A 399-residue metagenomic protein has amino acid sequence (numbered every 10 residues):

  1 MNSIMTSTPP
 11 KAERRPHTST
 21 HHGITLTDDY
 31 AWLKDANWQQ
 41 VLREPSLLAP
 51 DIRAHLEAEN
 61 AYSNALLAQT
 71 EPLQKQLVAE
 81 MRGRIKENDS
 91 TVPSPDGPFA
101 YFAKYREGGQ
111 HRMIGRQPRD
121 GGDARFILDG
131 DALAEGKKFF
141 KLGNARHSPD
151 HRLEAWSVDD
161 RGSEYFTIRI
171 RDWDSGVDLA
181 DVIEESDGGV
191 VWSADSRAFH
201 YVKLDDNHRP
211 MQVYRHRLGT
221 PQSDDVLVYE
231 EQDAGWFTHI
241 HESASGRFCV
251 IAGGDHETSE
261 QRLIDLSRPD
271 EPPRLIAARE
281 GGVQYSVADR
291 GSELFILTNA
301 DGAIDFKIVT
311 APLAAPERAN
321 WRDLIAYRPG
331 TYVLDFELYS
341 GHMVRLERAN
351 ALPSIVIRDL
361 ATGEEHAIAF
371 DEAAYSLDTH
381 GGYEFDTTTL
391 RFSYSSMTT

Functional and structural regions predicted by a protein language model:
M1-S3: Short, Lys/Arg-enriched N-terminal segments with co-localized hydrophobic residues within the first ~10-30 amino acids
M5-G23: Short acidic, Pro/Gly- and aromatic-enriched capping/linker segments at domain boundaries
I24-L26, A31-P72, Q76-F126, G130-T399: Peripheral, non-catalytic segments that deliver or gate enzyme domains
